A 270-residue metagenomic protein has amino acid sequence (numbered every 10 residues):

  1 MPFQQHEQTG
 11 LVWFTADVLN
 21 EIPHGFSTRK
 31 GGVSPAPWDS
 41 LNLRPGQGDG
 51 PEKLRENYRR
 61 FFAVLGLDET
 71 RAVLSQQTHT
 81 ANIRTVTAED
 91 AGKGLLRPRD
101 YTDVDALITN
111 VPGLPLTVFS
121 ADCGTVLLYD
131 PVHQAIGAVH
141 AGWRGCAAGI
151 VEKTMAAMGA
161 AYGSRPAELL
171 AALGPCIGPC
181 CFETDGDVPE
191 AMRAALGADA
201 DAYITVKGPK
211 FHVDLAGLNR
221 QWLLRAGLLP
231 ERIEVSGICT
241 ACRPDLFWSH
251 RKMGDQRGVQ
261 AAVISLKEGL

Functional and structural regions predicted by a protein language model:
M1-L270: Active-site microenvironment for binding and transforming phosphate-containing groups
